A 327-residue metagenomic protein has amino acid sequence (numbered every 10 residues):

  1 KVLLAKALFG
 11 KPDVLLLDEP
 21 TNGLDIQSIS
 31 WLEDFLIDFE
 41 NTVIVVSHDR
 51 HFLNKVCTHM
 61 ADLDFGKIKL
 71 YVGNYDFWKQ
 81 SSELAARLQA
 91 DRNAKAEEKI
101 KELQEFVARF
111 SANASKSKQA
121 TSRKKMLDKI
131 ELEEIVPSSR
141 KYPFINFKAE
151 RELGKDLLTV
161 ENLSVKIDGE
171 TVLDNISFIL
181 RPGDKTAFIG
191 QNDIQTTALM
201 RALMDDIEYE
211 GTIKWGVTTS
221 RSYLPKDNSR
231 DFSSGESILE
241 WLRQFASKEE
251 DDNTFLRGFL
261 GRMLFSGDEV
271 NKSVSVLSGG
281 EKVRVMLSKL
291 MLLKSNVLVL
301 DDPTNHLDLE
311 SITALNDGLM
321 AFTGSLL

Functional and structural regions predicted by a protein language model:
K1-D91, E150-L327: ABC ATP-binding cassette signature C-motif
L84-V172: Flexible nucleotide-interacting loop at or near the entrance of a catalytic core
